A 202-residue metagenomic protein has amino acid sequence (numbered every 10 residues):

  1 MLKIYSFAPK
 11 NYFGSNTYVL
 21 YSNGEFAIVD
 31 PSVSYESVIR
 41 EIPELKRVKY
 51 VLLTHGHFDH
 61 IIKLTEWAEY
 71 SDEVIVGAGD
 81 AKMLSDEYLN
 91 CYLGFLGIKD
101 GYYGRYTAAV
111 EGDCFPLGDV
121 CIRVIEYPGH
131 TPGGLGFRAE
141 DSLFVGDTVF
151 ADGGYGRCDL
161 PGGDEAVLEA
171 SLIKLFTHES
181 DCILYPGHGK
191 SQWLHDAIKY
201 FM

Functional and structural regions predicted by a protein language model:
M1-E44, G136-G146: Conserved beta-strand hairpin/beta-sheet module of binuclear metal-dependent hydrolase folds, prominently
L2, K46, S71-E73, V120 (+1 more regions): A structural micro-motif
K3-I4, Y18-Y21, G112-R138: Core dinuclear metal-dependent hydrolase active-site scaffold
I4-P9, A27-P31, V51-L53, I125-Y127 (+1 more regions): Short, flexible loop segments at the rims of nucleotide/cofactor-binding pockets, characterized by
Y5, L52, I75, T107-A109 (+3 more regions): Hydrophobic/aromatic beta-strand patches that form the interior of the parallel beta-sheet core in alpha/beta enzyme
T17-S22, M83-L84, N90, V149-A151: Short, basic/glycine-rich phosphate-binding loops at helix/coil junctions that contact nucleotide phosphates
F26, C121-M202: Metallo-beta-lactamase
V33-P116: Active-site HxH/HxHxD metal-binding segment of metal-dependent hydrolases
